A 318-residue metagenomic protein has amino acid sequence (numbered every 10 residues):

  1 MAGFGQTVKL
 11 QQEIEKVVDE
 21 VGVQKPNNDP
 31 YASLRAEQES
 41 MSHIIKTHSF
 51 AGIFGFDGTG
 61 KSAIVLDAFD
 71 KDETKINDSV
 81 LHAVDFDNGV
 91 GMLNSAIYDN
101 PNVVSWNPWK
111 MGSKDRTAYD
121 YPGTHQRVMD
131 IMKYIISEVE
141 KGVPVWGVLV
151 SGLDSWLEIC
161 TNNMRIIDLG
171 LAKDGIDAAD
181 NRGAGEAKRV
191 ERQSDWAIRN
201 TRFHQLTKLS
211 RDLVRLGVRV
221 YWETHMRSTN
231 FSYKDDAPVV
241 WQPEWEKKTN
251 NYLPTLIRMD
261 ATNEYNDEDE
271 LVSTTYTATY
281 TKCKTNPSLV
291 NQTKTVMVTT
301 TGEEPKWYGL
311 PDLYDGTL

Functional and structural regions predicted by a protein language model:
A2-A36, H43-A51, Y265-L318: C-terminal regions of RecA-like/P-loop NTPase motor modules
E37-S40, G60-A63, T207-K208, P243-E244: A generic local structural motif
M41-V143, G147-V148, E158-N162: Conserved P-loop
I45-H48, F56, A68-N77, F86 (+4 more regions): Phosphate-handling catalytic cores of nucleic-acid transaction enzymes
A83, S151, L253: Residue-level signature of catalytic and energy-coupling elements of molecular machines, predominantly ATP/GTP-dependent
N107-G112, K173-A178, E244-K248, E303-G309: Glycine-rich loops and low-complexity Gly/Arg-rich segments that provide flexible linkers or classic glycine-based
P144-K248: P-loop NTPase motor core
D212-T301: Phosphate-binding/switch region of NTP-binding enzymes
